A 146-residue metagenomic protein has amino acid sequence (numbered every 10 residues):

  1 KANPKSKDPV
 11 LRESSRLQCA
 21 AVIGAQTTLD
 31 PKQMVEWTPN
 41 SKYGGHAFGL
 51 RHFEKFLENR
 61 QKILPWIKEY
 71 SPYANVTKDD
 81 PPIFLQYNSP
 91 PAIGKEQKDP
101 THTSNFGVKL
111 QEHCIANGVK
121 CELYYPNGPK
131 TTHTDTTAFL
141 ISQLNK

Functional and structural regions predicted by a protein language model:
K1-P4, G49, F53, L85-G94: Short regulatory "switch" loops immediately downstream of catalytic or recognition motifs within protein catalytic
K1-W37: Primarily recognizes the serine-hydrolase "nucleophile elbow" in alpha/beta-hydrolase and SGNH/GDSL folds
D8, L64, K95-K98: Conserved short-loop catalytic and cofactor-binding motifs
S14-Q18, T77-I83, N117-V119: Short, proline-enriched alpha-helix->beta-strand connector loops that line the catalytic pocket of alpha/beta-hydrolase
A21, I67, P72, V76 (+3 more regions): Long, contiguous hydrophobic alpha-helical segments, chiefly transmembrane helices and signal peptides
G24-T27, D80, Y87: Generic secondary-structure microfeatures
P31-N75, P81, H102: Mobile cap/lid helix-loop segments that gate and shape the active-site cleft of serine hydrolases
I83-K98, S104-K146: C-terminal catalytic histidine-bearing segment of alpha/beta-hydrolase fold enzymes
